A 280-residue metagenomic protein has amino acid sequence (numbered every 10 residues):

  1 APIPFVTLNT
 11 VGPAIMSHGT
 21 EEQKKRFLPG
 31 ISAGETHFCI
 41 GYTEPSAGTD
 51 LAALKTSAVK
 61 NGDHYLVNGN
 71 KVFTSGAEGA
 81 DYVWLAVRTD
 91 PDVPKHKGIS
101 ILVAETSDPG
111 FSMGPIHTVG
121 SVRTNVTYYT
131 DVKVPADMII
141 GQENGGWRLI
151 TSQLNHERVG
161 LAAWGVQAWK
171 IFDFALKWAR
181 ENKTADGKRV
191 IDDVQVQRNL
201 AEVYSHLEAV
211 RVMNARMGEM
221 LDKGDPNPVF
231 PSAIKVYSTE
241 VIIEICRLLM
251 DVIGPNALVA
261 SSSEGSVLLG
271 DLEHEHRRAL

Functional and structural regions predicted by a protein language model:
A1-G34, S75-Y82, L207, L221-V229 (+1 more regions): Internal helix-loop-helix
T10, W147-G165, I253-L280: Glycine-rich phosphate/cofactor-binding loops in nucleotide/flavin-utilizing enzymes
T20, L102, Y129: Residue-level signal for inorganic ion chemistry
G34-Y42: A short, Trp-centered hydrophobic/proline-enriched beta-strand micro-motif
T56-V59: A structural signal for short hydrophobic beta-strand segments in well-ordered beta-sheet cores
N68-G114: A short core secondary-structure module
F111-R211, A279-L280: Glycine-rich beta->alpha junctions and the first turn(s) of the following alpha-helix
T184-I191, E208-V267: C-terminal helix-coil-helix/basic helical segment that borders enzyme active sites and/or dimer interfaces and provides
